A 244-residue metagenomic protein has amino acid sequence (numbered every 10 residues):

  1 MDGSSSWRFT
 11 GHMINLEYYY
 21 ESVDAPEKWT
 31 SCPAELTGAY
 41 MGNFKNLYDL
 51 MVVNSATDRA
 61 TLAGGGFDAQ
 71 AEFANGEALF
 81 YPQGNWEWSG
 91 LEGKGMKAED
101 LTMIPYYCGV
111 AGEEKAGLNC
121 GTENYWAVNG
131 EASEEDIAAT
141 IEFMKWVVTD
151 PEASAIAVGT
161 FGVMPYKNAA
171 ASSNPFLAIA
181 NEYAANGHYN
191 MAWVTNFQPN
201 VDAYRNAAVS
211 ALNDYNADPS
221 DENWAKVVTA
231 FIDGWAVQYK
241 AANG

Functional and structural regions predicted by a protein language model:
M1-P33, A78: Extracytoplasmic/periplasmic solute-binding protein
W29-A63: Glycine-centered hinge/linker elements that transmit conformational signals in sensory and ligand-binding systems
T61-N75: Short helix-initiation/N-cap motifs at beta->coil->alpha
G66, Q83-W88, T122-N124: Beta->alpha turn/N-cap motifs
A69-F73, E87, T140, M144: Short, hydrophobic alpha-helical packing/hinge segments within bilobed ligand-binding/sensory domains
N75-Q83: Alpha-to-beta junction loops
K94-T160: Extracytoplasmic/periplasmic substrate-recognition and gating elements
N186-G244: Conserved C-terminal helix/tail region of periplasmic/extracytoplasmic solute-binding proteins
